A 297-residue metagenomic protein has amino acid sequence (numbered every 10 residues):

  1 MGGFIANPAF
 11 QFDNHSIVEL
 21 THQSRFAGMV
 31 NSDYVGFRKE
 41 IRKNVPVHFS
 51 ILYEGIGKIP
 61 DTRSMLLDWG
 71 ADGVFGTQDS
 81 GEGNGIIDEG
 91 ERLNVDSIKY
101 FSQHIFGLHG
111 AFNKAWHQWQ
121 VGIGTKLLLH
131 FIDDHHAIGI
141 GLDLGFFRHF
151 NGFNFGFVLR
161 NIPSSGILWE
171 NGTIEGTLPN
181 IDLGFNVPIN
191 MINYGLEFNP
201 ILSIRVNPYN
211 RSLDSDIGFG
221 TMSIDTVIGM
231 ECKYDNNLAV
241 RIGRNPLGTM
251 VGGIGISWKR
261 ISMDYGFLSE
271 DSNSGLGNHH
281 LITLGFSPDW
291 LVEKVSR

Functional and structural regions predicted by a protein language model:
M1-R297: Subset of outer-membrane beta-barrel
